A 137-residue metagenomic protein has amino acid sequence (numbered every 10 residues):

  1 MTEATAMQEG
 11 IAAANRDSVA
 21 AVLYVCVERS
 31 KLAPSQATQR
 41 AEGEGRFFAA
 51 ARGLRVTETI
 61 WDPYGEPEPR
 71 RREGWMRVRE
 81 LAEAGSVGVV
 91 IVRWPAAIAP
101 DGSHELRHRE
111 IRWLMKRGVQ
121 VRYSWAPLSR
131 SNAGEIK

Functional and structural regions predicted by a protein language model:
M1-K137: Short, structured surface patches at the beginning of a domain
